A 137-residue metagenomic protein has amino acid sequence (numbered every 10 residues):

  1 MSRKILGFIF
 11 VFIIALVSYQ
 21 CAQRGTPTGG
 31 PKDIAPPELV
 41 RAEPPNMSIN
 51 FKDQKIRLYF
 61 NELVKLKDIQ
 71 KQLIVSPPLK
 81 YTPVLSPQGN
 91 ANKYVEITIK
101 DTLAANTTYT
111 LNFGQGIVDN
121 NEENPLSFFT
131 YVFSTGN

Functional and structural regions predicted by a protein language model:
S2-I5, Y19-N137: Acidic, low-complexity Ser/Thr/Gly/Pro-rich repeat segments typical of extracellular/periplasmic and surface-exposed
F8-Y19: Bacterial N-terminal signal peptides
